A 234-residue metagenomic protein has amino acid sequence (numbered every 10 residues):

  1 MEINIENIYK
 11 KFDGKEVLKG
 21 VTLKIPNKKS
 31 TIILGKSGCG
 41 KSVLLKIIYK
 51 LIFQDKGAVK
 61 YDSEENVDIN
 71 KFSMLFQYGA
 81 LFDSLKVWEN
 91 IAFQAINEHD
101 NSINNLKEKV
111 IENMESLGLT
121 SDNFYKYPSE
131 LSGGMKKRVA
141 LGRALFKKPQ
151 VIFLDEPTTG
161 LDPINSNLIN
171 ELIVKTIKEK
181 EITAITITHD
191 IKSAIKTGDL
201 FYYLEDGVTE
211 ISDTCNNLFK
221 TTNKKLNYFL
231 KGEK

Functional and structural regions predicted by a protein language model:
Y49: Helix-to-loop junction immediately C-terminal to a conserved catalytic motif
L85-F93: Short coil-to-helix segment of the ABC ATPase nucleotide-binding domain corresponding to the Q-loop/switch region
N104-D122: Conserved ABC ATPase "signature" region
Y127-L131, M135: Conserved ABC ATPase signature
F146-Q150: A short, proline-enriched helix->beta-strand linker immediately N-terminal to the Walker B motif in ABC-type P-loop
I152-D155: Catalytic Walker B motif of ABC-type/P-loop ATPase nucleotide-binding domains
T188-H189: H-loop/switch region of ABC-family ATPase nucleotide-binding domains
